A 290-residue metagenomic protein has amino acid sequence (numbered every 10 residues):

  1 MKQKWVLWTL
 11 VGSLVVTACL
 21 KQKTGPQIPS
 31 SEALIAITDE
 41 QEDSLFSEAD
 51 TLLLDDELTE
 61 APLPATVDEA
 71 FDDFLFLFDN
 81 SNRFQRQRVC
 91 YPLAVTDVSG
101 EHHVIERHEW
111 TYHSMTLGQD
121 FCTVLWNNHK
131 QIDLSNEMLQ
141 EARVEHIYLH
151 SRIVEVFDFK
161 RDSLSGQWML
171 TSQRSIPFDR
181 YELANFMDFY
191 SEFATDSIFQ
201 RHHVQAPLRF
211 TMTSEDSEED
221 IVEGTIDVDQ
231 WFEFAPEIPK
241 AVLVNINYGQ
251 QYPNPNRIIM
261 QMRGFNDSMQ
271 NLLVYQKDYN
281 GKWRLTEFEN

Functional and structural regions predicted by a protein language model:
M1-T17: Sec-dependent bacterial lipoprotein signal peptides
C19-K23: Bacterial signal peptide processing site
P26-N80, W168-F189: Short, low-complexity N-terminal intrinsically disordered segments enriched in polar/charged residues
D43-S44, D50-T51, V98, F121 (+3 more regions): Coil residues (strongly favoring Ser/Thr
F74-H103, E109, F199-S214: Short, well-ordered alpha-helical segments enriched in acidic and aromatic residues
A94-I153, S214, E218-M269: Surface-exposed, charged secondary-structure patches
L149-R180, S268-N290: Short beta-strand edge/turn micro-motifs at domain boundaries
S165-R201, T211-E218: Surface-exposed beta-loop interaction hotspot
